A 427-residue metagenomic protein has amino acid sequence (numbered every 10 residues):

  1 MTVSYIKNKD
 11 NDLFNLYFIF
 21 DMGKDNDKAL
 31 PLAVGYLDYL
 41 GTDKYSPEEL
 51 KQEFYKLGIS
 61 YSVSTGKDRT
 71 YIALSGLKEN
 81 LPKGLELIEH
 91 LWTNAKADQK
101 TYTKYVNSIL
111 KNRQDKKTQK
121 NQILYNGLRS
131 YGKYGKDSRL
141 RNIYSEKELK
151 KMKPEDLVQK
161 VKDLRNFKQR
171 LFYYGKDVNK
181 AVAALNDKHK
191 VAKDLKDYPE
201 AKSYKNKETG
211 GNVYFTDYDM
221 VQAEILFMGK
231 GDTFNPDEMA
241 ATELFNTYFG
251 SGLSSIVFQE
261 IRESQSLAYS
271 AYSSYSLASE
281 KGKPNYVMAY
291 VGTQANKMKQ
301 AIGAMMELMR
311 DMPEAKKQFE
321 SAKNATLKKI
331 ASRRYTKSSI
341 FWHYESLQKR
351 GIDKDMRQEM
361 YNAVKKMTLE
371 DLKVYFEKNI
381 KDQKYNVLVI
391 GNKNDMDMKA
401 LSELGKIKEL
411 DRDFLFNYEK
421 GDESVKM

Functional and structural regions predicted by a protein language model:
M1-Q52, L57, E86, K162-E263 (+1 more regions): His/Glu-rich zincin catalytic helix
D10-D38, Y45-N94, V106-Q114, K120-K147 (+6 more regions): M16 family metallopeptidases and their MPP-like homologs
K96-Y102: Short secondary-structure capping/junction motifs at helix and strand boundaries
L149-K153: Short, charged, amphipathic alpha-helices and their helix-cap/turn boundaries
Y375-K378: Short proline/glycine-enriched turn/loop segments at secondary-structure junctions
